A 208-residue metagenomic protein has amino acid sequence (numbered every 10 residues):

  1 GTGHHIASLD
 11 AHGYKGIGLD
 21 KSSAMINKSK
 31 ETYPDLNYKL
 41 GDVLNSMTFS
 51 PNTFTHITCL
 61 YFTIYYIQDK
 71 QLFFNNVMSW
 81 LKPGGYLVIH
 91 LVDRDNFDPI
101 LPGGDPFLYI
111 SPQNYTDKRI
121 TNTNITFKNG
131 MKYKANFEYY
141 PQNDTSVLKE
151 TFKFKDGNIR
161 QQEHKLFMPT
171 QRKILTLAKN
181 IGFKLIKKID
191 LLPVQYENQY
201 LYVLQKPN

Functional and structural regions predicted by a protein language model:
T2-M47: Class I SAM-dependent methyltransferase SAM/SAH-binding core
K30, Q68, K82: Short conserved AdoMet
M47-I57: A short acidic, Gly/Pro-enriched loop at the edge of an enzyme's catalytic core that lines a small-molecule cofactor
T55-D69: A short SAM/SAH-binding and catalytic strip from SAM-dependent methyltransferases
Y61, I89-L91: A cross-domain feature marking catalytic cores of carbohydrate-active enzymes and several ubiquitous metabolic/repair
Q71-Y86: A short glycine-rich, Lys/Arg-flanked "PGG" loop and its adjoining helix->strand segment in the class I
L91-R172: SAM-dependent methyltransferase
K165-N208: C-terminal lobe and adjacent flexible extensions of AdoMet/dcAdoMet transferase-like proteins
